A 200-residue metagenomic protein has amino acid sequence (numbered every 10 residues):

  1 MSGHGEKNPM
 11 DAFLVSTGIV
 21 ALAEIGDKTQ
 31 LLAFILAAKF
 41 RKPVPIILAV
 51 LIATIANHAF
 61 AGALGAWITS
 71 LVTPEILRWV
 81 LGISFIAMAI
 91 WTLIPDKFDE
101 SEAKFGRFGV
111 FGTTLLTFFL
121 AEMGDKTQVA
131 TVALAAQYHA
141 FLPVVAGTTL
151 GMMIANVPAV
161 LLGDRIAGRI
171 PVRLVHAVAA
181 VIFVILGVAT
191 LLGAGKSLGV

Functional and structural regions predicted by a protein language model:
M1-P9: Short, Lys/Arg-enriched N-terminal segments with co-localized hydrophobic residues within the first ~10-30 amino acids
N8-S70, A130-G151: Juxtamembrane transmembrane-helix termini in multi-pass membrane transport proteins
I19-A23, A53-T54, S84-T92, T117-A121 (+2 more regions): Alpha-helical transmembrane segments of multi-pass membrane proteins
G26-Q30, L93-I94, G124-V129, A140 (+1 more regions): Short loop/beta submotifs within extracellular cysteine-rich repeat domains
R41-G109, P158-V181, V188: Membrane helix-loop-helix hairpins that form the core translocation module of multi-pass transporters
D99, A103-Q128, L134: Selected transmembrane alpha-helices and immediately adjacent juxtamembrane segments of polytopic inner-membrane
A189-V200: Juxtamembrane boundary at the C-terminal end of a transmembrane helix
